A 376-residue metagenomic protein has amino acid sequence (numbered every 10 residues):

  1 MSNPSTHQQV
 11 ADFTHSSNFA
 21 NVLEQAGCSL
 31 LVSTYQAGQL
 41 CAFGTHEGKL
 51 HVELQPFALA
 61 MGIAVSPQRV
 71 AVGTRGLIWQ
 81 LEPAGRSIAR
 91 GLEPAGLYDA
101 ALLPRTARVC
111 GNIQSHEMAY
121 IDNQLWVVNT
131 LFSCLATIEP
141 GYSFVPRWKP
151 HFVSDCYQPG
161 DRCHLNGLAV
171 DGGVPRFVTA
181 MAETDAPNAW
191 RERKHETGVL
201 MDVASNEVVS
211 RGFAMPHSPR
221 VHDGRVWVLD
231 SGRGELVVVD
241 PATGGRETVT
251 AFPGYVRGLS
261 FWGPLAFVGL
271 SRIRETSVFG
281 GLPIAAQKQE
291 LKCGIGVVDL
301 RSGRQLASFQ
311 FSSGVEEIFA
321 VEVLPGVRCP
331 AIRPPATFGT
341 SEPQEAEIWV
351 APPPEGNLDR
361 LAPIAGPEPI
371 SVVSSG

Functional and structural regions predicted by a protein language model:
M1-V373: Sequence-structural signature of mature extracellular/luminal beta-sheet repeat domains, prominently beta-propellers
